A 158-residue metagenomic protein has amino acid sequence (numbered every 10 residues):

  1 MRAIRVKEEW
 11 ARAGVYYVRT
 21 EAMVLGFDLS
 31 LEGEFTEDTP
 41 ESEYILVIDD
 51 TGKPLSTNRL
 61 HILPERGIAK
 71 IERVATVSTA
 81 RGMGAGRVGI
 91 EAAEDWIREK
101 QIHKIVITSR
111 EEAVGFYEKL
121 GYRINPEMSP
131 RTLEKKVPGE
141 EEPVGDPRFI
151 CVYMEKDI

Functional and structural regions predicted by a protein language model:
M1-V15: A short beta-loop-alpha structural element at the N-terminal edge of CoA-dependent acyl/N-acetyltransferase catalytic
T20-T51, R59: Active-site rim helix/loop that mediates acceptor-substrate recognition in acyltransferases
L46, K53-I62, I68-A75: Conserved beta-strand in the GNAT
T76, G82-D95: Conserved acetyl-CoA-binding loop-helix of GNAT-fold acetyltransferases
G89, A113-F116: Conserved short alpha-helix immediately C-terminal to the canonical SAM/SAH-binding motif I of Rossmann-like
I90, I97-R110: Conserved GNAT acetyl-CoA-binding A-motif
T108, E118, R123-E155: Conserved catalytic-core motifs of GNAT/GCN5-like acyltransferases
